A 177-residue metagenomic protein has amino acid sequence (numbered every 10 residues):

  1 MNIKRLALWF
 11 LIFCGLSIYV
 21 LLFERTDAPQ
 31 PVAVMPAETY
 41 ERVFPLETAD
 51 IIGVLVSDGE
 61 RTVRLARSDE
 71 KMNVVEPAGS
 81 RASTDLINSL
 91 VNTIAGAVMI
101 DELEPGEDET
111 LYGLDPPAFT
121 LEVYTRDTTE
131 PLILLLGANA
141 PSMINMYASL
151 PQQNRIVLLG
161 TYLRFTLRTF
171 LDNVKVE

Functional and structural regions predicted by a protein language model:
M1-E177: A short-motif feature that recognizes glycine-rich, charge-decorated loops that bind or process nucleotide phosphates
